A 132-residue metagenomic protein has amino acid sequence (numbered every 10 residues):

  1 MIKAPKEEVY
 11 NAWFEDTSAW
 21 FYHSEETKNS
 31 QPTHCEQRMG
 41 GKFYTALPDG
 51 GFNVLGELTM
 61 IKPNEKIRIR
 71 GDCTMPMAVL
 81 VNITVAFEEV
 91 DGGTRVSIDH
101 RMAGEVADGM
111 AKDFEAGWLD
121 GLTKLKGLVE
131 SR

Functional and structural regions predicted by a protein language model:
M1-K6, Y10, V81, E88-R95 (+2 more regions): Aromatic-glycine hotspot motif
M1-S30: Hydrophobic ligand-binding cavity/cleft-lining segments
V9-W13, F43, L58, I69 (+3 more regions): Hydrophobic pocket/interface hotspot
F14-E15, P63, E130-S131: Residues at helix-coil transition
F21, H34, Y44-D91, R101-A103 (+1 more regions): Hydrophobic-ligand binding "helix-grip"
S30, D49, N53, A78 (+2 more regions): Residues at secondary-structure transition points
R95, R101-R132: A conserved amphipathic terminal alpha-helix motif
